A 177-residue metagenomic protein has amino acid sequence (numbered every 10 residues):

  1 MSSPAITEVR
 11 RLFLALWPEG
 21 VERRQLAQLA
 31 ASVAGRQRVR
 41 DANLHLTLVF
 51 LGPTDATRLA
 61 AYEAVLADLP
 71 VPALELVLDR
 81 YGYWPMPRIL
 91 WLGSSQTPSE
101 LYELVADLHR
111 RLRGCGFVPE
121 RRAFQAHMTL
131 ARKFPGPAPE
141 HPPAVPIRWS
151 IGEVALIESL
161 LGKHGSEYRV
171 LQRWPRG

Functional and structural regions predicted by a protein language model:
M1-G177: Histidine-dependent nucleotide/RNA phosphoesterase domain, centered on the 2H-phosphoesterase fold with its duplicated
